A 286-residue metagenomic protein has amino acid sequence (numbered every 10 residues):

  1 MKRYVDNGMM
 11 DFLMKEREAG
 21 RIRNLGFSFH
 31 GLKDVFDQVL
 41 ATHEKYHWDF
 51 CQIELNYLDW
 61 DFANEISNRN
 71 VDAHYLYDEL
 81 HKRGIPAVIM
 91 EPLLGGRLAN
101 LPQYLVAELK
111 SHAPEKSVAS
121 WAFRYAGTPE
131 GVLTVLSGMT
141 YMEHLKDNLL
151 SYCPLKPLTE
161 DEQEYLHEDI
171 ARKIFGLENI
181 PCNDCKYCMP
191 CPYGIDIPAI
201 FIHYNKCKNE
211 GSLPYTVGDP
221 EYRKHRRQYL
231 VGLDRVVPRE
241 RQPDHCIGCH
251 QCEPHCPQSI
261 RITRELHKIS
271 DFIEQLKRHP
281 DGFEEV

Functional and structural regions predicted by a protein language model:
M1-I202, N209-H225, P254, R264: Beta/alpha (TIM)-barrel catalytic core signal, keyed to glycine-rich beta->alpha loops juxtaposed to Asp/Glu that bind
E164-M189, R223-G248, H267, F272-V286: Ferredoxin-like iron-sulfur electron-transfer modules
Q251, I260: A short, cysteine/histidine-rich metal-binding "knuckle" motif
P257: Switch II (G3) loop of P-loop NTPases
